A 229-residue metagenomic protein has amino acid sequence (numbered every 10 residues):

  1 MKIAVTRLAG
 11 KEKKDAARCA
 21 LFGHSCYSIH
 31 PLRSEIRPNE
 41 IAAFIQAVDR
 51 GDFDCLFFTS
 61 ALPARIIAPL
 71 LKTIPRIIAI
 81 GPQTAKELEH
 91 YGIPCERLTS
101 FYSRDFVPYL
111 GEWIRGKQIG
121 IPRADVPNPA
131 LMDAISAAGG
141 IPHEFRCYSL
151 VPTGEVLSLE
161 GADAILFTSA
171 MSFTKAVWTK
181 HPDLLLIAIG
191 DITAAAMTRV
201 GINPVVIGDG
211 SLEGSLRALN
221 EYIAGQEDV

Functional and structural regions predicted by a protein language model:
M1-V229: Signature of uroporphyrinogen-III synthase
